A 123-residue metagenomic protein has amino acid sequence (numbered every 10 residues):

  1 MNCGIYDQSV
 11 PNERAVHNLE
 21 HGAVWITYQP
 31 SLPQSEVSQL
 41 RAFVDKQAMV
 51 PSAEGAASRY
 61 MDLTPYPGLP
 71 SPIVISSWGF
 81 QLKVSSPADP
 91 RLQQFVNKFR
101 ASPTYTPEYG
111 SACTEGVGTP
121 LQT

Functional and structural regions predicted by a protein language model:
G4-A56: Mid-length scaffold segments of soluble, non-membrane domains
K46-T123: Helix-rich interaction surfaces within compact, conserved domain-sized segments that mediate assembly or partner
